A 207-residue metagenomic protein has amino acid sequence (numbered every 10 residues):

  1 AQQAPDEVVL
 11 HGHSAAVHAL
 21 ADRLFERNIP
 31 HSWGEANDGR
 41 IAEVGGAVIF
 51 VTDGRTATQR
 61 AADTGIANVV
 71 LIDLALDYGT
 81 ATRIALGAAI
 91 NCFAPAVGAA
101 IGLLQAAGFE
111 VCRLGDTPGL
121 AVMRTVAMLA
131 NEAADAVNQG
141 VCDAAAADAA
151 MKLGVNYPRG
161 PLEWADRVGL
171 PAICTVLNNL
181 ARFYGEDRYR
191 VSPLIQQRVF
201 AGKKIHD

Functional and structural regions predicted by a protein language model:
A1-P118, T125-D207: NAD(P)-dependent Rossmann-like dehydrogenase/reductase catalytic/cofactor-binding core
